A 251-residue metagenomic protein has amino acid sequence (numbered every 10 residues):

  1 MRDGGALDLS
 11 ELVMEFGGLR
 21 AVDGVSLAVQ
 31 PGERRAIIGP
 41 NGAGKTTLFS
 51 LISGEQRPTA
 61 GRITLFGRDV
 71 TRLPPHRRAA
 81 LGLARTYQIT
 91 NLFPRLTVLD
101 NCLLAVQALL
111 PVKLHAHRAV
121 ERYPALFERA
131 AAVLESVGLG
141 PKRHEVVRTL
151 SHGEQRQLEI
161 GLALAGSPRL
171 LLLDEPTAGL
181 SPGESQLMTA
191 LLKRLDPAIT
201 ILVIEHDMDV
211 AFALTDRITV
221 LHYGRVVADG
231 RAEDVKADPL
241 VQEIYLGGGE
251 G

Functional and structural regions predicted by a protein language model:
R2-G251: Glycine-rich phosphate-binding loops of nucleotide-dependent enzymes
